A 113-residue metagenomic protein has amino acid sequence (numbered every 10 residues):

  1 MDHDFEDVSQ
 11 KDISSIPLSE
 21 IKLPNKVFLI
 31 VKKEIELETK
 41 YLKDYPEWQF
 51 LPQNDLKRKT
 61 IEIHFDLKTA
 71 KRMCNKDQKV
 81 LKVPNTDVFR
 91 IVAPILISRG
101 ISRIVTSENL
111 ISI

Functional and structural regions predicted by a protein language model:
M1-I113: Conserved NAD+-utilizing ADP-ribose enzyme module
